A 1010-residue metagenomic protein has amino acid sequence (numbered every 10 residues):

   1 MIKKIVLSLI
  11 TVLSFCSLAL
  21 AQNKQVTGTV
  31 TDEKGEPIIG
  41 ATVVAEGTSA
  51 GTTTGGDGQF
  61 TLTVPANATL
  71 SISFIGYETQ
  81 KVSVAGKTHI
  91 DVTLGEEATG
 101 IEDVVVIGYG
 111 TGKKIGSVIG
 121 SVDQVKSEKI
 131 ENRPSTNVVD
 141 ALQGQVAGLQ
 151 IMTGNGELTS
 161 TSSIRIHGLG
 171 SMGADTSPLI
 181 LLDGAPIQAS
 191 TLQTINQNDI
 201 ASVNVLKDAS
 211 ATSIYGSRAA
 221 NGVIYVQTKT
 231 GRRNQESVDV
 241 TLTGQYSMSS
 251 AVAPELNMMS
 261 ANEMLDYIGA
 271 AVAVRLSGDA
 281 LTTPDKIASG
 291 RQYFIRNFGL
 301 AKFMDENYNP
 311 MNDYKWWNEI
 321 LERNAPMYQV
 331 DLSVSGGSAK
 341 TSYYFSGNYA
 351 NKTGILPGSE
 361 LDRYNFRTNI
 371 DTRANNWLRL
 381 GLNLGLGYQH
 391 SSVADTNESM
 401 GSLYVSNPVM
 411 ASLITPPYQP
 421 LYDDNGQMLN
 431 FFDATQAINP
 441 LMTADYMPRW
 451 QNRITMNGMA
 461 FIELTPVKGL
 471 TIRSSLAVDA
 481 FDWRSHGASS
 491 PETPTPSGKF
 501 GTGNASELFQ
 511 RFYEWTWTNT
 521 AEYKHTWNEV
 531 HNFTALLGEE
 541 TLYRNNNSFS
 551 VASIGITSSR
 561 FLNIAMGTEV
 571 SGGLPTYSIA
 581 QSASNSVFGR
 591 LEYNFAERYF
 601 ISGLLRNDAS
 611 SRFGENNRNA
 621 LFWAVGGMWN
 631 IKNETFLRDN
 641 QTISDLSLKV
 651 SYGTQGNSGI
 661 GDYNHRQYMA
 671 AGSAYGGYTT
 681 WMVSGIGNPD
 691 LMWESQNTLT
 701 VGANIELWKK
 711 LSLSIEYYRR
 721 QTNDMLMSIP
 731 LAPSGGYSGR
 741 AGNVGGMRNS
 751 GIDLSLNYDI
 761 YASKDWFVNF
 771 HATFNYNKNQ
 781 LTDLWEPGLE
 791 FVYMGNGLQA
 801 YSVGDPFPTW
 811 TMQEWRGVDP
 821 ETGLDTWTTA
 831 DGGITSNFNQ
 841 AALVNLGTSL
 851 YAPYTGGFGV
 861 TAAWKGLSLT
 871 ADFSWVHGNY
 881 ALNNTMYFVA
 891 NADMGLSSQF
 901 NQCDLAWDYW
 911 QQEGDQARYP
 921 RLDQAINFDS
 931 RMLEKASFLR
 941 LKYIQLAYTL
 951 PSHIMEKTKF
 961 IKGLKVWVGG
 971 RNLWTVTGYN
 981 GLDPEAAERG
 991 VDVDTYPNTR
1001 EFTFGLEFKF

Functional and structural regions predicted by a protein language model:
M1-R367, R379-G381, G385-G387, N457 (+4 more regions): Short, small/polar-rich motifs associated with maturation and membrane association, primarily at protein termini
S8, S333, N769, S849-H877 (+2 more regions): Conserved C-terminal beta-signal and adjacent last beta-strands/turns of outer-membrane beta-barrel proteins
G100, G116-V118, R233-D313, G354-L361 (+8 more regions): Surface-exposed loop/interface segments of Gram-negative outer-membrane beta-barrel transport/assembly proteins
S135, M327, S338-A339, R373-N375 (+15 more regions): Outer-membrane beta-barrel channels and translocator barrels
I200, F366-T368, S474, W517 (+8 more regions): Extended, hydrophobic alpha-helical segments in both membrane/secreted and soluble proteins
T228, L332-G336, F366-T372, G458-L464 (+12 more regions): Residues on the lipid-exposed face of transmembrane beta-strands in outer-membrane beta-barrel proteins
G347-T353, I601-S610, D759-I760: Transmembrane beta-strand segments that form the barrel wall of outer-membrane beta-barrel proteins
I355-P357, S611-N617: Solvent-exposed loop/turn segments connecting transmembrane beta-strands in outer-membrane beta-barrel proteins
